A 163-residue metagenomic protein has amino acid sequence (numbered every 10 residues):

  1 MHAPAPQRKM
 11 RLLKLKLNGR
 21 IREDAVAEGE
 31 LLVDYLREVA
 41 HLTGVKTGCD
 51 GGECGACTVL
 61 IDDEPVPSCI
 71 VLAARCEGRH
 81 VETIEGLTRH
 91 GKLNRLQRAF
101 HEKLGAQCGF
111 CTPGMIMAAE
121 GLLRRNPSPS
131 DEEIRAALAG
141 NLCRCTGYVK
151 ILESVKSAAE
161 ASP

Functional and structural regions predicted by a protein language model:
M1-P163: Signature of N-terminal electron-transfer/Fe-S-associated modules in redox systems
